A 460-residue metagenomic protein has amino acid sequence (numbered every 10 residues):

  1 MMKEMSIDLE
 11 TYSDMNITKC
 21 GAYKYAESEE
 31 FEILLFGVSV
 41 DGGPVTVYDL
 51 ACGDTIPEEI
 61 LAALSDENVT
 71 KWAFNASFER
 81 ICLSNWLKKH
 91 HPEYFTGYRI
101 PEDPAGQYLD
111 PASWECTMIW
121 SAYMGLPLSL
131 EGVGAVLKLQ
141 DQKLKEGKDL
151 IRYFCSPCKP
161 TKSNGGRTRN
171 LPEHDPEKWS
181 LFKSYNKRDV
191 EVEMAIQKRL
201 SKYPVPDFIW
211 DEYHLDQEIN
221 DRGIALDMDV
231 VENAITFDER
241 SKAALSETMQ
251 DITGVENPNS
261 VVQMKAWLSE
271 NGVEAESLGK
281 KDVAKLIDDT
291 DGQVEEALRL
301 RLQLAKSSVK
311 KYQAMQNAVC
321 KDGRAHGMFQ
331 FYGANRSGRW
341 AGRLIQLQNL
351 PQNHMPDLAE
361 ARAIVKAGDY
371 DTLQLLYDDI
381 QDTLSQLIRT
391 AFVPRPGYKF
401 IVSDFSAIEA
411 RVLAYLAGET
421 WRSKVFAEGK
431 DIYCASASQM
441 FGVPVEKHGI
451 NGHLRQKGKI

Functional and structural regions predicted by a protein language model:
M1-I17, L35-G37, G125, A135-V136 (+7 more regions): Conserved "right-hand" nucleotidyltransferase catalytic core of DNA-directed polymerases
E4-S6, T70-K71, A112, F400: Hydrophobic "anchor" residues on beta-strands that sit immediately upstream of conserved functional sites
L9-M15, K24-A26, N75: Ser/Thr-glycine-rich phosphate-binding loops at phosphate-binding pockets of nucleotides, nucleotide cofactors
D14-T18, V47-L50, R411-L413: Cytochrome P450 core scaffold surrounding the K-helix E-X-X-R motif and the conserved "meander" helix-loop region
N16-L35, L416-G418: A short alpha/beta connector and helix-capping loop motif
F31-I33, G37-V38, G42-S201, P356-A359 (+2 more regions): Active-site-proximal helix-loop-helix substrate-binding element of RNase H-like nuclease domains
S77-P92, M124, K265-E270, S406-T420: Short active-site loop/helix that positions an aromatic residue
P396, F405-H448: Basic, low-complexity segments
